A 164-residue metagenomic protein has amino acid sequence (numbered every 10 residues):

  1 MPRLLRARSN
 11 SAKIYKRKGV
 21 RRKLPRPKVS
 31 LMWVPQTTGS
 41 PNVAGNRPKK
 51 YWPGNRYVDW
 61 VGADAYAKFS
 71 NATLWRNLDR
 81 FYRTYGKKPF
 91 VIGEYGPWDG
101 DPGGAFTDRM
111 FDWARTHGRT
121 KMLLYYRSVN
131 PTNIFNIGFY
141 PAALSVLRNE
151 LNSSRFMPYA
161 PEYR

Functional and structural regions predicted by a protein language model:
M1-A12, V61, Y82, M110-R115 (+1 more regions): Hydrophobic, Leu/Ile/Phe/Ala-enriched alpha-helical segments that form helix-helix packing faces
P2-R47, K87-D101, M122-S128: Aromatic-lined carbohydrate-recognition surfaces of secreted/lumenal glycan-active proteins
I14-Y15, G62-W75, R127-N136, P161-R164: Hydrophobic transmembrane alpha-helix bundles
R22, V34, N71-R83, T132-L147: Short secondary-structure transition/capping segments
P27, Y57, V61, R119: Residues that flank catalytic or metal-binding motifs in active/ligand-binding sites
P35-P53, S70-R83, G104-A114: Alpha-helical scaffolding within the catalytic cores of extracellular/periplasmic polymer-degrading hydrolases
P53-P102: Glycoside hydrolase catalytic-domain groove-lining segments
P89-R164: Substrate-binding cleft of secreted/luminal carbohydrate-active enzymes
